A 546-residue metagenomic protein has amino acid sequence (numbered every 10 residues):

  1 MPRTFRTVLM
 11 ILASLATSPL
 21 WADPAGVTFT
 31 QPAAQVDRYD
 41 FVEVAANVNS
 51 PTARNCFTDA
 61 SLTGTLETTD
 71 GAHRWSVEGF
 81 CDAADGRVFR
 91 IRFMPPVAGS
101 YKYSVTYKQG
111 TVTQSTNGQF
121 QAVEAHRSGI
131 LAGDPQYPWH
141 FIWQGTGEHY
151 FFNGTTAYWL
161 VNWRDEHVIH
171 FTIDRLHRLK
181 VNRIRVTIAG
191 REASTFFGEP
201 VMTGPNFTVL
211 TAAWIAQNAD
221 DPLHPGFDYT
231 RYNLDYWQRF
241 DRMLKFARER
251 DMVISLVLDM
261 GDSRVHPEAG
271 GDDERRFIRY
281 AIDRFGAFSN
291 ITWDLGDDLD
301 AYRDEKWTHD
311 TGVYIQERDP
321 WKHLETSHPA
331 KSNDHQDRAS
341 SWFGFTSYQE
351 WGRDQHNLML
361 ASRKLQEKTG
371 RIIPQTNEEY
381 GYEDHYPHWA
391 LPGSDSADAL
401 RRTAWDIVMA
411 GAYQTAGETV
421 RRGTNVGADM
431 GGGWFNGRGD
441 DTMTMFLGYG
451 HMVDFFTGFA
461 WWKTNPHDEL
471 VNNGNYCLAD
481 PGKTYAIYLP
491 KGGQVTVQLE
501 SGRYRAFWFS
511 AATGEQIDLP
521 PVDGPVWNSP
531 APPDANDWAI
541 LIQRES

Functional and structural regions predicted by a protein language model:
M1-L9: Bacterial N-terminal signal peptides that target proteins for export
V8-P19: Bacterial N-terminal signal peptides
D23-A25, F29-A34, N55-C56, P374-Q375 (+3 more regions): Aromatic- and carboxylate-lined catalytic core of secreted/periplasmic carbohydrate-active enzymes
D23-G71, V77-F80, F120-E124, G133 (+1 more regions): Non-catalytic, glycine-rich low-complexity segments
S61, A125-G129, G133-H356, R371: Active-site mouth of glycoside hydrolases
T65-C81, S510-V526: Solvent-exposed beta-strand/loop surfaces of large extracellular or lumenal domains
G71, W75-P138, N162: Extended acidic/polar, glycine-enriched regions that form or flank non-catalytic beta-rich accessory modules
D262-S263, L299, F343-F345, S362-D398: Active-site clefts of carbohydrate-active enzymes
